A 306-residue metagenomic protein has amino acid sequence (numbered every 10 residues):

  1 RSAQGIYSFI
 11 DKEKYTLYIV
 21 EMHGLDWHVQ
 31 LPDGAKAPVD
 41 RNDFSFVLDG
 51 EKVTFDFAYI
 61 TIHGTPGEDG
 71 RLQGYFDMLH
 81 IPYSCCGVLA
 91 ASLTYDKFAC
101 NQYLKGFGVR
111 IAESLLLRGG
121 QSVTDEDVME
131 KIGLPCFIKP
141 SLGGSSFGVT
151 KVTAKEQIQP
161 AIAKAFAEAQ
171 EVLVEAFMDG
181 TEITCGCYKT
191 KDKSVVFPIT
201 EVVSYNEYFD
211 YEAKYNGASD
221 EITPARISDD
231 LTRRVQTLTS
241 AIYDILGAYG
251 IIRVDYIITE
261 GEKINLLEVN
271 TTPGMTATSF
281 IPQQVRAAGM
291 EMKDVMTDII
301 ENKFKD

Functional and structural regions predicted by a protein language model:
R1-L89, L93-Y95, A99, R118-E126 (+1 more regions): ATP-binding N-terminal substructure of ATP-dependent carboxylate-amine bond-forming enzymes
L17, P82-Y83, I111, C136 (+1 more regions): Hydrophobic beta-strand scaffold residues
G64, S146, V202-Y205, N270-Q284: Glycine-rich phosphate/pyrophosphate-binding beta-alpha loops
L93-T181, R233: Active-site nucleotide/adenylate-binding loops and adjacent lid/helix of ATP-dependent enzymes
T153-T237, I258-N265: Phosphate-binding site of ATP-dependent enzymes
A176, G186-C187, Y243-M275, V285: Conserved metal-phosphate-binding beta-hairpin within the catalytic cores of diverse ATP-dependent phosphoryl-transfer
E201-I252, Q283-D306: Active-site "cap" helix and flanking loop/linker of ATP-utilizing ligase/carboxylase catalytic domains
